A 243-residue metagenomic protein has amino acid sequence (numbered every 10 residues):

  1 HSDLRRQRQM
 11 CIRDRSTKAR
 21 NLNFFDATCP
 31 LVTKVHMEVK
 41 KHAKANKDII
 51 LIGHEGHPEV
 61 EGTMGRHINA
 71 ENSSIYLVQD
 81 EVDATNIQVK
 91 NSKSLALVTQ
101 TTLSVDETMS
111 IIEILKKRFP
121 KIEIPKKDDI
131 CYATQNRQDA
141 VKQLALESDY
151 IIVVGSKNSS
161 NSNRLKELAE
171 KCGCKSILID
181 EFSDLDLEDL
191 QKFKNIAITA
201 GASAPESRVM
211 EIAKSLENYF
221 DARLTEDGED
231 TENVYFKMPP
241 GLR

Functional and structural regions predicted by a protein language model:
H1-I12: Single conserved hydrophobic/aromatic residue that forms the stacking wall/gate of nucleotide- or nucleobase-binding
K18-N23, I68-A70, I112-E123, E167-K175 (+1 more regions): Short helix-loop-beta junction
N21-H36, N72-E81, P125, K175-F182 (+1 more regions): Short, acidic/small-residue loops that bind anionic groups at enzyme active sites
F24-F25, H36-K44, D48-S94: Internal gly/pro-rich beta-alpha loop/helix module that stabilizes soluble enzyme cofactors or their anionic handles
V98-F119: Glycine-rich phosphate/diphosphate-binding loop of Rossmann-like nucleotide-binding domains
K117-Y150, G155-K157, N163-E181, V234 (+1 more regions): Active-site rim loops that border cofactor/substrate pockets in soluble metabolic enzymes
L224-R243: A short, charged, Gly/Pro-tolerant segment at domain boundaries
